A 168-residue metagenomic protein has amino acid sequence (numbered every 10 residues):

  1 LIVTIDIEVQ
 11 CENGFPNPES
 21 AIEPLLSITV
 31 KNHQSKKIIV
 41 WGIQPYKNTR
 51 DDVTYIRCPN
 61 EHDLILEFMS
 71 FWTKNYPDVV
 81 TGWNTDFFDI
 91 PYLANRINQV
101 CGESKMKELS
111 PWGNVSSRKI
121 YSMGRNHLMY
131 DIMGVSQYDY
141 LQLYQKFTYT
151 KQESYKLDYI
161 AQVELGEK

Functional and structural regions predicted by a protein language model:
L1-Y76: DnaQ-like (DEDDh/DEDDy) 3′-5′ exonuclease domain used for proofreading and 3′-end trimming on nucleic acids
L25-S35, Y76-K168: Metal-dependent phosphoesterase core characteristic of DEDDh/y 3'-5' exonuclease domains
